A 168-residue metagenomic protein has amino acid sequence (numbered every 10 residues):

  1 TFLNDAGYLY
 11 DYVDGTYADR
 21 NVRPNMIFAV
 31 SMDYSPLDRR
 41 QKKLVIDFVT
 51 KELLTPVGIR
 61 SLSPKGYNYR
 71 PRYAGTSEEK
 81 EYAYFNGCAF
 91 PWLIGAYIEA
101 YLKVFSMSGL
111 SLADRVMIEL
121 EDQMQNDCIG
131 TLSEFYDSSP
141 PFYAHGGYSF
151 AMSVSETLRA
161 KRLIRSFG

Functional and structural regions predicted by a protein language model:
T1-P91, I118-G168: Extended glycan-interaction surfaces of carbohydrate-active proteins
M32, A100-K103, M107, A160: Core register positions within helices of long alpha-helical scaffolds
I94, I98-Y101, V154: TPR repeat positional signature
A96, S108, A113-L120: Extracellular low-complexity, Gly/Ser/Thr-rich intrinsically disordered linkers and protease-sensitive activation/hinge
